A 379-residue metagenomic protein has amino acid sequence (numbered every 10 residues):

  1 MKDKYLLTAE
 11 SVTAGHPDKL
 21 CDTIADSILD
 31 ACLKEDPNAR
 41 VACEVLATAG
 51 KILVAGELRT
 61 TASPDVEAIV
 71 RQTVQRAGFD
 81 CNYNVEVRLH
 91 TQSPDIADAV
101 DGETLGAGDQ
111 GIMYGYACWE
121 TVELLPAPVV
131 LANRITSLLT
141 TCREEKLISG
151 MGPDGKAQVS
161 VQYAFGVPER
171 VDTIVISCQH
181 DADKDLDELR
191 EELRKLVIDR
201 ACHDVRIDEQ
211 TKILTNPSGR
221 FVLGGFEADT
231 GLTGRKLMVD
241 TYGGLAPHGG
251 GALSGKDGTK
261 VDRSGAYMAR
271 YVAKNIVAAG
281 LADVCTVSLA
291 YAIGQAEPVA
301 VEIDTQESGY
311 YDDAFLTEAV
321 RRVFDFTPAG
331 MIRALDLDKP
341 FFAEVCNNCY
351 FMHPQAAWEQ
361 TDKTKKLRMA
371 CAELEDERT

Functional and structural regions predicted by a protein language model:
M1-R40, A47, L367-L374: N-terminal, positively charged regions that mediate nucleic acid binding
T8, G50, A68, Q72-Q75 (+3 more regions): Glycine-rich, mobile lid/loop segments that gate access to catalytic sites or pores
E10-V12, H16-C21, G106-E120, V222-A246 (+2 more regions): Conserved phosphate/anionic-ligand binding catalytic regions in large, soluble enzymes, centered on
A14-L33, A117, T121-S137, D257-G280: Alpha-helical support elements that line or immediately flank enzyme active sites and cofactor-binding pockets
V41-C43, G155-V161, T211-T215, L281-A292: A short glycine-rich, hydrophobically flanked beta-strand micro-motif that places a catalytic Asp/Glu for divalent metal
A42-T60, I293-E297: Short, charge-patterned binding micro-sites
K184-V277: Glycine-rich anion/phosphate-binding loop at the beta-strand->alpha-helix junction
V284, Y291-T379: Internal helix-turn-beta structural module
